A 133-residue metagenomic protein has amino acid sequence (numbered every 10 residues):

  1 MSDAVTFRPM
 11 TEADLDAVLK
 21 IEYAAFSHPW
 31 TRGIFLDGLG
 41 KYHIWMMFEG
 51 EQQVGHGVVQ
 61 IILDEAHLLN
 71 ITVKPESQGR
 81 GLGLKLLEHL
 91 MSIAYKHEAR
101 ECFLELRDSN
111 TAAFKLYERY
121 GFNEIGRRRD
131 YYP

Functional and structural regions predicted by a protein language model:
M1-S2, D37: Short, conserved catalytic or adaptor-binding loops enriched in Gly and charged residues
A4-F7: Extreme N-terminal starter segment of soluble prokaryotic enzymes
P9-E76, R80, L84-I93, H97 (+1 more regions): Acetyl-CoA-dependent GNAT
A17, K115-L116: Well-formed, non-transmembrane alpha-helical positions, independent of function
R100, N123: Short acidic/polar active-site loop segments enriched in Thr and Asp
L104-A113, Y131-P133: Conserved beta-strand-loop-alpha-helix junction that forms the acyl-donor binding cleft
Y117, F122: Conserved active-site tyrosine of GNAT-family acetyltransferases
